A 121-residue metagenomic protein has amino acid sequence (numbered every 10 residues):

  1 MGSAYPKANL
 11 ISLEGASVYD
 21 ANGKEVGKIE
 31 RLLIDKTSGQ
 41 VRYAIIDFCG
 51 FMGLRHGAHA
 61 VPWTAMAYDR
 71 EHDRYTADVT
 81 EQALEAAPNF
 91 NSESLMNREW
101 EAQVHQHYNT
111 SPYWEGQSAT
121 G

Functional and structural regions predicted by a protein language model:
M1-G121: Peripheral interaction segments used for macromolecular assembly
